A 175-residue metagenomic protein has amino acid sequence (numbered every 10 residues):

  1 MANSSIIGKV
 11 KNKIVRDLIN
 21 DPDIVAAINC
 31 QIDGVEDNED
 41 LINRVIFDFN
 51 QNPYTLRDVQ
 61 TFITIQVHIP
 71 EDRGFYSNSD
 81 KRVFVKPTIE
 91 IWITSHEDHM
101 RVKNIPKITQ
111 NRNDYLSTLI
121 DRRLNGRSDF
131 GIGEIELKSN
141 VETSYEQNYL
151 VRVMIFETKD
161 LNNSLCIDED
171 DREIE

Functional and structural regions predicted by a protein language model:
M1-K81, E173-E175: Small/polar-rich, solvent-exposed N-terminal microdomains that initiate assembly or binding
A2-S4, V151, K159-E175: C-terminal tail/extension regions appended to the core domain(s) of diverse proteins
K9, Q60, K86, N111 (+2 more regions): Short, well-structured alpha-helical interface segments that form or flank functional binding sites
A26, C30, Q110-S164: Acidic-leaning, charged glycine-interspersed low-complexity segments
Q66, T88-T94, I155-K159: Residue-level recognition of well-ordered beta-strand positions that form the cores of beta-sheet-rich folds across
N78-V85, E146: Short glycine/proline-enriched loop/turn "hinge" motifs that connect secondary-structure elements and lie
F84-N104: Short acidic, glycine/tyrosine-flanked loop/strand segments centered on an H-E-D-like triad
I105-T109: Alpha-helix N-cap/helix-initiation motif
